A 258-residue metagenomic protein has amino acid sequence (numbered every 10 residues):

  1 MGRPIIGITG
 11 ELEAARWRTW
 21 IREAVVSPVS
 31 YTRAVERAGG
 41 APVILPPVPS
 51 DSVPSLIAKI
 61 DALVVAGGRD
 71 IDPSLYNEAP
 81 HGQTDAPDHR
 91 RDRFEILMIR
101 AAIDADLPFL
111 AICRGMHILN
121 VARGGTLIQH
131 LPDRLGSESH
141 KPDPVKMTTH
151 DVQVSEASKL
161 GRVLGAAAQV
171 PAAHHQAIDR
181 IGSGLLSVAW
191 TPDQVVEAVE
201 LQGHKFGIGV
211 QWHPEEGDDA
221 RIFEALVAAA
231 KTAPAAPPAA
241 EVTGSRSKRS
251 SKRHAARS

Functional and structural regions predicted by a protein language model:
M1-L110, N120-V121, I128, P132-V163 (+6 more regions): N-terminal beta1-alpha1 cap of cysteine-dependent amidohydrolase-like domains
C113: Conserved G/P- and acidic residue-centered "switch" motifs that form tight phosphate/ATP-binding loops in soluble
M116-I118: Hydrophobic, aromatic-enriched interface-forming segments
G207-W212: Active-site-proximal beta-strand elements of phosphoester/diester hydrolases
